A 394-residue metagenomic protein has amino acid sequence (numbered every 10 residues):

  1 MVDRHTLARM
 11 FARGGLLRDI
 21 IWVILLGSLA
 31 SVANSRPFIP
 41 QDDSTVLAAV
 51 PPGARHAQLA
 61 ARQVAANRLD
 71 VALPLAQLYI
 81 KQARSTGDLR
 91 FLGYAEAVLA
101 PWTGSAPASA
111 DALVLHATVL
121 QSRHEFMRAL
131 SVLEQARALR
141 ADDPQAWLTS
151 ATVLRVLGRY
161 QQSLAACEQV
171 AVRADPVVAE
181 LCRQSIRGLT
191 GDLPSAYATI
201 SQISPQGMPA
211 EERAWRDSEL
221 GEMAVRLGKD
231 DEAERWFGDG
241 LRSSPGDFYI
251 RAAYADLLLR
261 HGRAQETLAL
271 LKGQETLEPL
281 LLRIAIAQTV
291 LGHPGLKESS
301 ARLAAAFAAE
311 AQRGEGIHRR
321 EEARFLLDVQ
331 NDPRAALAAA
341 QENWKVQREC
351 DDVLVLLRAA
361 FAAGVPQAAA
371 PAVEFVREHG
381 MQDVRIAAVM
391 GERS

Functional and structural regions predicted by a protein language model:
A30-D111: N-terminal leader/linker segments that initiate helical-solenoid repeat arrays
A66, P107, A141, A174-D175 (+6 more regions): Short coil turns that delineate tetratricopeptide repeat
P74, L115, T149, C182-R183 (+5 more regions): Canonical tetratricopeptide repeat
Q77, R84, T118, T152 (+7 more regions): Residue-level recognition of tetratricopeptide repeat
K81, S122, V156-L157, L189-T190 (+5 more regions): Register position in tetratricopeptide repeats
